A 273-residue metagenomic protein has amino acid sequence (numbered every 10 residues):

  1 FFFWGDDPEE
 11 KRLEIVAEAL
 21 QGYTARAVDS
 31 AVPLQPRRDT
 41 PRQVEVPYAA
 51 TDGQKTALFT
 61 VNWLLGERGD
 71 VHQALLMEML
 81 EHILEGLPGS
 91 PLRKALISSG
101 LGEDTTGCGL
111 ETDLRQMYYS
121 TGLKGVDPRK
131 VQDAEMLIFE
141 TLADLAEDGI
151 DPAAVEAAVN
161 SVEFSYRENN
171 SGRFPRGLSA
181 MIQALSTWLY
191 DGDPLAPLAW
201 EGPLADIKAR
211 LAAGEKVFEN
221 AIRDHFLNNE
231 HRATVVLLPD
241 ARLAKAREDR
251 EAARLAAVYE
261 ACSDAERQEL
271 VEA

Functional and structural regions predicted by a protein language model:
F1-P33, R37-T40, Q54-L76, H82-A273: Charge-rich, well-structured scaffold segments of protease-associated domains
Y48-D52: Short Gly/Pro-enriched turn/cap motifs at secondary-structure boundaries
